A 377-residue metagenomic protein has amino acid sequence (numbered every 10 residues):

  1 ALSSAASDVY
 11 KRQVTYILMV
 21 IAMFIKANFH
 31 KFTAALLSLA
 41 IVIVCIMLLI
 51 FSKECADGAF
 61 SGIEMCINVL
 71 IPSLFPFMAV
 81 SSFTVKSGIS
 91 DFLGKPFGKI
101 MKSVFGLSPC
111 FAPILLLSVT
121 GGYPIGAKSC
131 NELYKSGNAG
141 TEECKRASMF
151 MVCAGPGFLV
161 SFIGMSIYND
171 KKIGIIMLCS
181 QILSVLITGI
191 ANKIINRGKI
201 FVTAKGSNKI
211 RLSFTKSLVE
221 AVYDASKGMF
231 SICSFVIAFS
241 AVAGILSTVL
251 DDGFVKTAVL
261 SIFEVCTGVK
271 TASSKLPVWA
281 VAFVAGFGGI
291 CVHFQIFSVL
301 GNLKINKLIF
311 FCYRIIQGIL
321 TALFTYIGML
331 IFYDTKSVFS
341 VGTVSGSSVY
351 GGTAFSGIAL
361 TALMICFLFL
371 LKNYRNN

Functional and structural regions predicted by a protein language model:
A1-Q13: Single conserved hydrophobic/aromatic residue that forms the stacking wall/gate of nucleotide- or nucleobase-binding
K11-R12, Y16-A27, L36-C55, M78-G88 (+4 more regions): Structural signal for alpha-helical transmembrane segments and their membrane-water exit/capping regions in multi-pass
C45-P124, L212-S273, S340-G342: Membrane-embedded alpha-helical segments and adjacent helix-loop junctions characteristic of multi-pass solute
L49-F60, K86-S90, S161-M165, K171 (+5 more regions): Transmembrane helix-loop junctions in multi-pass membrane proteins
V69-L74, G174-G189, A359: Alpha-helical transmembrane segments
M101-Y168, V259-S273, W279-L303, I315: Alpha-helical membrane segments and immediately flanking helix-loop junctions that form or couple to the substrate/ion
A139-E143, G157-F158, L186, V278-K372: C-terminal transmembrane helix pair
R197-Y223, V338-Y350, N373-N377: Intrinsically disordered, low-complexity non-transmembrane regions of multi-pass membrane transporters
